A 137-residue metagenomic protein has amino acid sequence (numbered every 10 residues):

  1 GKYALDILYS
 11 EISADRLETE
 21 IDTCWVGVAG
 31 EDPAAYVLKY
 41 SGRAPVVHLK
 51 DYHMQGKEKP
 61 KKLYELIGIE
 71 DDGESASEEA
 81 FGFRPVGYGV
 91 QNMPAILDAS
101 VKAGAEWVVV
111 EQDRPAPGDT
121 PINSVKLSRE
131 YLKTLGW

Functional and structural regions predicted by a protein language model:
K2-I21, W25-W137: Histidine-acidic metal/acid-base catalytic patches
